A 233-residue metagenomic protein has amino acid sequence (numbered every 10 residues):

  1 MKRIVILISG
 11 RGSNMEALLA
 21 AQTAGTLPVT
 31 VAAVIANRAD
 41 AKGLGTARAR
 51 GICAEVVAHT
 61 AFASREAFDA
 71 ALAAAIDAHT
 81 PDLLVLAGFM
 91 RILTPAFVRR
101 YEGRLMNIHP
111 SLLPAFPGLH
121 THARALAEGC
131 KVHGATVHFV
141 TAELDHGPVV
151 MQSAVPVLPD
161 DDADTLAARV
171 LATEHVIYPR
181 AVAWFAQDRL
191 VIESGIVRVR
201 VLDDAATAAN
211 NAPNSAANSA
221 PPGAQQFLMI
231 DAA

Functional and structural regions predicted by a protein language model:
M1-K42, T46: N-terminal Rossmann-like dinucleotide-binding module
A21, A87-V199: Donor/substrate-binding cores of folate-linked one-carbon enzymes
L27-A67, A71: Short, surface-exposed acidic-centric catalytic microdomains
A36-N37, T60-A61, R65-E66, H79-P95: N-terminal glycine-rich "phosphate-gripper" loop used for MgATP/nucleotide binding and carboxylate activation
C53, D82, K131: Residue-level detector of anion-binding/catalytic polar loops
A70-H79: Short, well-structured alpha-helical segments in soluble
A205-M229: Intrinsically disordered, low-complexity terminal tails and inter-domain linkers enriched for S/T/G/P/D/E
